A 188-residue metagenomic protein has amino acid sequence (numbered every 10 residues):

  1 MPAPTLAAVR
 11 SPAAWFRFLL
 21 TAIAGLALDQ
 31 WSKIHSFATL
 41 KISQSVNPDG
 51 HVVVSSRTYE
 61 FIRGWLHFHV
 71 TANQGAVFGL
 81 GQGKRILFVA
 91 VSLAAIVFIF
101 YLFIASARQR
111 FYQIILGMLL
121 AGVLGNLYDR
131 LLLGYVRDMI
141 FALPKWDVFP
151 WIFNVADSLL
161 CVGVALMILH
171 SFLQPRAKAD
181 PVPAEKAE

Functional and structural regions predicted by a protein language model:
M1-E188: Alpha-helical transmembrane bundles and membrane-interface segments of multipass inner-membrane proteins
